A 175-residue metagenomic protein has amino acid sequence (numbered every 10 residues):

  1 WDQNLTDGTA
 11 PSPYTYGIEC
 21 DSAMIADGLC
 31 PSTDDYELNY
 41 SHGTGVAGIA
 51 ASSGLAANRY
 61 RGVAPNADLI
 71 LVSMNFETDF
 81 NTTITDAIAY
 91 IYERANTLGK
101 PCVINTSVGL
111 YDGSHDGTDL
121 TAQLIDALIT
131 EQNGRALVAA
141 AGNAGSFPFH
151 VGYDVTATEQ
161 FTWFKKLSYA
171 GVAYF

Functional and structural regions predicted by a protein language model:
W1-T82, G99, Q132: Subtilisin-like serine protease catalytic core
M74-Y174: Substrate-binding/access-modulating region of protease and related hydrolase catalytic domains
